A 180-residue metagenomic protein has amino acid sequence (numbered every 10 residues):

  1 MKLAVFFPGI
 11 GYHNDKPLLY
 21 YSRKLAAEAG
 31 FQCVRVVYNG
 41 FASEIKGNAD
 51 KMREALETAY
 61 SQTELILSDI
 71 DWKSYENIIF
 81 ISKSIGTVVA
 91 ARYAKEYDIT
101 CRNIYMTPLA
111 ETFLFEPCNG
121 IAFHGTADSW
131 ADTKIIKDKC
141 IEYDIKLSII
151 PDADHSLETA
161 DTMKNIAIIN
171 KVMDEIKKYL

Functional and structural regions predicted by a protein language model:
K2, C101, F115-G120, Y143-I145: Short, proline-enriched alpha-helix->beta-strand connector loops that line the catalytic pocket of alpha/beta-hydrolase
K2-S74: Serine-hydrolase catalytic machinery in alpha/beta-hydrolase-like enzymes
G9-I10, Y38, I104-T112, G125-A127: Active-site nucleophile loop of the alpha/beta-hydrolase fold
I78-A91: Gly/Ala-rich beta-loop-alpha elbow adjacent to hydrolase catalytic centers
D98-L109, N119: A conserved short beta-strand
E116, A122-H124, D128, I136: Short beta-strand/loop motif that positions the catalytic acidic residue of the alpha/beta-hydrolase fold
G125-A131, H155-S156: Acidic catalytic loop of the alpha/beta-hydrolase fold
A153-I168: Catalytic histidine-centered segment of alpha/beta-hydrolase-like enzymes
